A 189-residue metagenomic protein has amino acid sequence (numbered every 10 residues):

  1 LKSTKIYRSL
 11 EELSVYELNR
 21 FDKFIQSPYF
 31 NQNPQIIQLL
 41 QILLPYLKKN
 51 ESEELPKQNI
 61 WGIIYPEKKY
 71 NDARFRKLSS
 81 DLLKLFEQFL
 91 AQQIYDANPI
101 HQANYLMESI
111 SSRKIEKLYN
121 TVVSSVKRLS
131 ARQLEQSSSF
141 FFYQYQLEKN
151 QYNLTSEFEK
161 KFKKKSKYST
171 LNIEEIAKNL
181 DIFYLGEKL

Functional and structural regions predicted by a protein language model:
L1-L189: Extended alpha-helical scaffold regions
